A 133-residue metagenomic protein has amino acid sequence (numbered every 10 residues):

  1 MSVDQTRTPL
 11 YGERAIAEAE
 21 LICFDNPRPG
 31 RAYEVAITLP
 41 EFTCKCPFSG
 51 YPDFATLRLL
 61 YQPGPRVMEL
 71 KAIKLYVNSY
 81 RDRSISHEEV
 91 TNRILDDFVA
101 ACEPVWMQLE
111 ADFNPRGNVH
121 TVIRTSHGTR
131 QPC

Functional and structural regions predicted by a protein language model:
M1-C133: N-terminal intrinsically disordered, cationic/polar leader segments that include organellar targeting peptides
